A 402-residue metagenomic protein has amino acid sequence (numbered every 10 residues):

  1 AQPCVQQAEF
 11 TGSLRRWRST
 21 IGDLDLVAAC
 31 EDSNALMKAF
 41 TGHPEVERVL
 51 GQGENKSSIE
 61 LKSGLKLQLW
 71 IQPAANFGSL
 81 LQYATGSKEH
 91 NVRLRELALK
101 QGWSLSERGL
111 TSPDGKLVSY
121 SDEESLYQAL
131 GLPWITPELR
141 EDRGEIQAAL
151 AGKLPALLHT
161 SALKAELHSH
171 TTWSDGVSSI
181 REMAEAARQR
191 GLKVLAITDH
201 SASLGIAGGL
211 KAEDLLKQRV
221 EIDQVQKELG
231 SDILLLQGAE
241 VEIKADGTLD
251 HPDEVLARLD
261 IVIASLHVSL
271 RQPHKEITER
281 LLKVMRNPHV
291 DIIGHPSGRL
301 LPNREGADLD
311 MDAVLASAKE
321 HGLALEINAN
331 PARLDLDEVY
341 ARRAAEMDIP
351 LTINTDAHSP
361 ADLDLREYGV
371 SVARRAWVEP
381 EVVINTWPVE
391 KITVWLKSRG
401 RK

Functional and structural regions predicted by a protein language model:
A1-E9: Helical scaffold of the NTase/Pol beta-like nucleotidyltransferase catalytic core
E9-G12, Q237-A239, A329: Short loop/edge segments at beta-strand edges and connector loops that shape dinucleotide/nucleotide cofactor-binding
W17-T171, V177-G191, L195-I197, A202-I233 (+1 more regions): Charged catalytic cores and adjacent phosphate/nucleic-acid-binding surfaces used for phosphate/nucleic-acid chemistry
